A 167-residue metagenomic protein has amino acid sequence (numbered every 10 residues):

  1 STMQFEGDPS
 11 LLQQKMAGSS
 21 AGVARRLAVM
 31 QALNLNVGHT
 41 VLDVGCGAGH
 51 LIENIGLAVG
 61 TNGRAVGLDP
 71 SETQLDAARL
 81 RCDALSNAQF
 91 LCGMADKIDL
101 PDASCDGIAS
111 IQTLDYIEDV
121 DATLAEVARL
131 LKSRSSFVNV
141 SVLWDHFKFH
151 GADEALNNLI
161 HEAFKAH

Functional and structural regions predicted by a protein language model:
S1-H39, H50-A58, Q74-A77, R81: Conserved class I S-adenosyl-L-methionine
L42-V44, A48-K97: Class I SAM-dependent methyltransferase SAM/SAH-binding core
A65, F137-V138: A short hydrophobic/small-residue beta-strand
D96-G107: A short acidic, Gly/Pro-enriched loop at the edge of an enzyme's catalytic core that lines a small-molecule cofactor
D106-E118: A short SAM/SAH-binding and catalytic strip from SAM-dependent methyltransferases
D121-S136: A short glycine-rich, Lys/Arg-flanked "PGG" loop and its adjoining helix->strand segment in the class I
V138-H167: Conserved catalytic/acceptor-binding region of the Class I
